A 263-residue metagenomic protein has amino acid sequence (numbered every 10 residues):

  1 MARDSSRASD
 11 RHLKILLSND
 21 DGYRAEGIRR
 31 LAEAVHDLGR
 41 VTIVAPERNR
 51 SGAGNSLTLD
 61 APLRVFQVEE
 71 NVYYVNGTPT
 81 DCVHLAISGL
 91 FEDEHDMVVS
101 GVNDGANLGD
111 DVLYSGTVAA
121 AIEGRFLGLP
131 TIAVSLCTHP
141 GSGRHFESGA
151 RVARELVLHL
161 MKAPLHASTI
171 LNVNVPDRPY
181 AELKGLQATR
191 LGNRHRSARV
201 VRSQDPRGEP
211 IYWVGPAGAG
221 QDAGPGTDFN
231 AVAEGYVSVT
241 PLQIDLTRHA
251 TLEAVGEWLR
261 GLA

Functional and structural regions predicted by a protein language model:
A2-I15, E26-G89, D93-E94: A cross-family phosphate/adenosyl-ligand binding-site feature
S18, V44-P46, N76, S100-N103 (+3 more regions): Short beta-strand segments
D21, N49, T78-P79, N103-A106 (+2 more regions): Short glycine-rich anion-binding loops that position phosphate/pyrophosphate groups of nucleotides and phosphorylated
D21-R29, D222: Short acidic, Gly/Ser-rich segments with clustered Asp/Glu that frequently serve as metal-coordination loops in enzyme
A86-E92, A119-P130: Alpha-helix C-terminal capping segments
A106-S115: Glycine/threonine-rich flexible loop motifs
R125-S148: Glycine-rich phosphate/pyrophosphate-binding loops and their adjacent beta-strand/loop elements at enzyme active sites
F146-A263: Electrostatically charged, flexible surface regions
